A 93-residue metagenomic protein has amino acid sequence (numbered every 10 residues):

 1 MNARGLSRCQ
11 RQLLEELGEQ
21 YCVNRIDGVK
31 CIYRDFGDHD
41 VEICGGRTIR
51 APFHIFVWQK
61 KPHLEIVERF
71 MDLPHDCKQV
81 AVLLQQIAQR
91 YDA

Functional and structural regions predicted by a protein language model:
M1-H39, W58-K78, R90-D92: Negatively charged, low-complexity tracts enriched in Asp/Glu with abundant Ser/Thr
D40-W58: Short, conserved beta-strand/beta-arch hydrophobic-aromatic motifs that form part of recognition grooves or interface
L83-R90: C-terminal alpha-helix
